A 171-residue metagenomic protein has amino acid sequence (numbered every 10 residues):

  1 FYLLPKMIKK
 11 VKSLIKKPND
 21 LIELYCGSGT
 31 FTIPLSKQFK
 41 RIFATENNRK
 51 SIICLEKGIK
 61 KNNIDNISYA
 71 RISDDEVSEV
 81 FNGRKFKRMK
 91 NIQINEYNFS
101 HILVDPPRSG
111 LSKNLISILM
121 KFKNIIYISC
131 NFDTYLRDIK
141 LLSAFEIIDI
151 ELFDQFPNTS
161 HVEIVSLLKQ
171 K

Functional and structural regions predicted by a protein language model:
F1-K171: Rossmann-like S-adenosyl-L-methionine
